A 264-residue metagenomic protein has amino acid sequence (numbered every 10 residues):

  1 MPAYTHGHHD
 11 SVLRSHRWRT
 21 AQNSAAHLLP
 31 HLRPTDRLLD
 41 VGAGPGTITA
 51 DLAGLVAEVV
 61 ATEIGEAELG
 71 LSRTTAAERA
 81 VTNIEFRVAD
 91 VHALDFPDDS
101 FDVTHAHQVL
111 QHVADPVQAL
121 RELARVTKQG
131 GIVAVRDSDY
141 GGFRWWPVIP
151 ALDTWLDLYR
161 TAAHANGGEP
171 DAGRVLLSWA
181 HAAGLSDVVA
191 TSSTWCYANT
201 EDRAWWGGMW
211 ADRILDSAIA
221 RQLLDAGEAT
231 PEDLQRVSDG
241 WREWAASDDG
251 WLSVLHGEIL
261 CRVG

Functional and structural regions predicted by a protein language model:
P2-R19: Class I SAM-dependent methyltransferase Rossmann-like catalytic core, especially the SAM/SAH-binding loop
Y4, D10, V189-L252: C-terminal helical/coil "lid" or tail adjacent to the Rossmann-like core of SAM-dependent
R17-D36: Conserved alpha-helix/loop element of class I SAM-dependent methyltransferases that forms part of the SAM/SAH-binding
L39, P45-A93: Class I SAM-dependent methyltransferase SAM/SAH-binding core
H92-V103: A short acidic, Gly/Pro-enriched loop at the edge of an enzyme's catalytic core that lines a small-molecule cofactor
D102-D115: A short SAM/SAH-binding and catalytic strip from SAM-dependent methyltransferases
V117-I132: A short glycine-rich, Lys/Arg-flanked "PGG" loop and its adjoining helix->strand segment in the class I
A134-R203: Conserved catalytic/acceptor-binding region of the Class I
